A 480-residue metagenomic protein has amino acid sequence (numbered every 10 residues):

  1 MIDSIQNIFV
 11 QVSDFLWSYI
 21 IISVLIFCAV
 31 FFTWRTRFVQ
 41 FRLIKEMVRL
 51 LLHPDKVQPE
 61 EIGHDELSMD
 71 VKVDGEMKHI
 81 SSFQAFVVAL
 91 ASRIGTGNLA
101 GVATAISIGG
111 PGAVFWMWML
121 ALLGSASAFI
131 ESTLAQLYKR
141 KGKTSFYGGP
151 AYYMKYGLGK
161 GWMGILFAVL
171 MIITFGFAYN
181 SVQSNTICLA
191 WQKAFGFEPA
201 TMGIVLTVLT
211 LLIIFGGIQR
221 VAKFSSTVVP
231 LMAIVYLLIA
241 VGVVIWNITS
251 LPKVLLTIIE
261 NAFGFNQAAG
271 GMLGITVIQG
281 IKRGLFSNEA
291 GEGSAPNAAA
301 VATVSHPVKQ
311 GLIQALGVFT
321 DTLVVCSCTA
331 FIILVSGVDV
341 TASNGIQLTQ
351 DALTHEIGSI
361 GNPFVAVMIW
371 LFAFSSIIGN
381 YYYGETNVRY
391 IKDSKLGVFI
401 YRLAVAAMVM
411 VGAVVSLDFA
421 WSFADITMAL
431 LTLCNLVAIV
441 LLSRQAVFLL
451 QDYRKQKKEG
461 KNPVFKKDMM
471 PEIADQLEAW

Functional and structural regions predicted by a protein language model:
M1-A89, T96, S107-G112, L441-W480: N-terminal alpha-helical transmembrane segments of multi-pass membrane transport and channel/translocase proteins
S4-I5, R35-Q40, G97-V102, G176-I187 (+5 more regions): Transmembrane helix-loop junctions in multi-pass membrane proteins
S13-H53, A105-T144, T320-C326, N362 (+1 more regions): Extracellular loop-to-transmembrane helix junctions
I22-F27, G164-I172, K193-I218, V235 (+2 more regions): Transmembrane alpha-helical segments of multi-pass small-molecule transport proteins
V24-F31, T36-V48, N185-W191, E198-N247 (+2 more regions): Membrane-interface loop-to-helix entry segments
F32, L120-T144, P150-A151, K155-N185 (+2 more regions): Helix-loop-helix module between adjacent transmembrane segments
E61-I106, L134-L137, K143-A151, K155 (+1 more regions): Alpha-helical membrane segments and immediately flanking helix-loop junctions that form or couple to the substrate/ion
F129-K139, K143, I239-T257, F265 (+3 more regions): Extracellular/periplasmic helix-exit of transmembrane alpha-helices
